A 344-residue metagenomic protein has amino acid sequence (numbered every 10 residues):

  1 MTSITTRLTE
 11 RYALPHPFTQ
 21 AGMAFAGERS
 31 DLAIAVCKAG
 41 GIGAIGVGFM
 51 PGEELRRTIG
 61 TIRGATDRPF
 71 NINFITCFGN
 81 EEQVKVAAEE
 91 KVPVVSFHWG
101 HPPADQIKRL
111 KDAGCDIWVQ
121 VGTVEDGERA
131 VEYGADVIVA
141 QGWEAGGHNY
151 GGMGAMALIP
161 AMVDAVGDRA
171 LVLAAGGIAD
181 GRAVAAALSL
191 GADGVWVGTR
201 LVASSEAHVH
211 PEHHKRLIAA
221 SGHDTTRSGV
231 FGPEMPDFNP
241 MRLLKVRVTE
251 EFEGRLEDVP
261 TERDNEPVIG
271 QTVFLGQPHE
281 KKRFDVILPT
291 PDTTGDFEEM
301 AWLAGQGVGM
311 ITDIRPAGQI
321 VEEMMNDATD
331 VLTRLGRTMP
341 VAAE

Functional and structural regions predicted by a protein language model:
M1-L171: Active-site entrance/lid segments in N-terminal catalytic domains of soluble metabolic enzymes
Q120, G176-G177: Conserved acidic functional residues
A145-H148, M153-L173, A179-E344: Conserved active-site-proximal phosphate/metal-binding subdomains
